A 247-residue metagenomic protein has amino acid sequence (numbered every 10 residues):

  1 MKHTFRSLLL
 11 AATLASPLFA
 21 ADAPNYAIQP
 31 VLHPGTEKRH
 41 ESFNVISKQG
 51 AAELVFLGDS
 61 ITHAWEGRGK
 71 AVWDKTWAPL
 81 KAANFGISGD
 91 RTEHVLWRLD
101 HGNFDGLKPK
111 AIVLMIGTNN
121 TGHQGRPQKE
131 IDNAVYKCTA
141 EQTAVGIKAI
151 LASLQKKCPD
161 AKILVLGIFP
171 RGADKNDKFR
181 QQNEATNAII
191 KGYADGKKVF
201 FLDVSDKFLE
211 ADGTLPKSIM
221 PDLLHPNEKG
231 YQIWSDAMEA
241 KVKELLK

Functional and structural regions predicted by a protein language model:
M1-L57, I61-K75, K243-K247: N-terminal secretory targeting modules
E41-V55, L96-G106, L151-Q155: Short amphipathic alpha-helices and their capping/turn segments at secondary-structure boundaries
Q49-G50, W77, C158, A194-K197: A structural signal for short coil/turn segments at secondary-structure junctions
E53-G58, K81-G86, K110-I116, N120 (+3 more regions): Structural recognition of the beta-strand scaffold that forms the well-ordered cores of secreted hydrolase catalytic
L54, F85-S88, T92, Y136 (+5 more regions): Solvent-exposed, acidic/flexible segments
H63-A78, T92-A144, S153, L164 (+1 more regions): Oxyanion-hole/transition-state-stabilizing segment in secreted/luminal serine hydrolases and related acyltransferases
I147-A152, N187: Generic structural signal for well-ordered alpha-helices, preferentially at hydrophobic/aromatic core positions
F169-K247: Catalytic His-Asp segment of secreted/periplasmic serine-dependent ester chemistry enzymes
